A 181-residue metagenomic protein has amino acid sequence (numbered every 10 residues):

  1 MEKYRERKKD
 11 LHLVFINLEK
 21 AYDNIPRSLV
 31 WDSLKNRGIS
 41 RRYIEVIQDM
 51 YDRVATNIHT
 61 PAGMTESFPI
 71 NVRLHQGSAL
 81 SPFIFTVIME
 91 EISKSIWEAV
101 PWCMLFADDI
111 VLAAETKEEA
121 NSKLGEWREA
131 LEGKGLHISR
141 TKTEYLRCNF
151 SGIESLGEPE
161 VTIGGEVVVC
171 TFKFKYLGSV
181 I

Functional and structural regions predicted by a protein language model:
M1, N17, L34, I47 (+8 more regions): Mobile genetic element proteins and their domesticated derivatives, centered on retroelements and DNA transposons
M1-H12, K94-E98, G164-V167: A short acidic-Thr-Gly-centered motif at the start of a beta-strand
M1-I84: Conserved pre-catalytic core of RNA-dependent polymerases
E6, P82-L112: Active-site palm subdomain of RNA-directed nucleic acid polymerases
E6-K8, E66, W102-L105, V169-K173: Short, flexible turn/loop "capping" segments at secondary-structure junctions
E19-R37, D109-K134, N149-E154, V180-I181: Catalytic palm subdomain of template-directed nucleic-acid polymerases, centered on the conserved carboxylate motif
A62-M64, I138-F172: Short, conserved micro-motifs composed of acidic
G164, F174-I181: Short, intrinsically disordered, charge-balanced linker/junction segments flanking boundaries in proteins
